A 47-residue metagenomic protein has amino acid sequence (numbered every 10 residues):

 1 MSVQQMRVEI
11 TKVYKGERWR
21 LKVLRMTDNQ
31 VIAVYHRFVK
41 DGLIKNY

Functional and structural regions predicted by a protein language model:
M1-Y47: Basic helix-extension-helix modules of the SAP/HeH family
